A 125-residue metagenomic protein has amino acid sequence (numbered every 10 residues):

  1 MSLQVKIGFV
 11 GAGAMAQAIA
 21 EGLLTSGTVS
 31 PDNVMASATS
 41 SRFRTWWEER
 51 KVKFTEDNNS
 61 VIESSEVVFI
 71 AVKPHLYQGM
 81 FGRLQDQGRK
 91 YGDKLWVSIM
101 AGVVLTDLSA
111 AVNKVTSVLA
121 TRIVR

Functional and structural regions predicted by a protein language model:
M1-S64: NAD(P)+-binding Rossmann beta1-loop-alpha1 motif at the extreme N-terminus of oxidoreductases
S41, R50, N58-E63, V67-R125: Rossmann-like NAD(P)(H) cofactor-binding subdomain of soluble oxidoreductases
